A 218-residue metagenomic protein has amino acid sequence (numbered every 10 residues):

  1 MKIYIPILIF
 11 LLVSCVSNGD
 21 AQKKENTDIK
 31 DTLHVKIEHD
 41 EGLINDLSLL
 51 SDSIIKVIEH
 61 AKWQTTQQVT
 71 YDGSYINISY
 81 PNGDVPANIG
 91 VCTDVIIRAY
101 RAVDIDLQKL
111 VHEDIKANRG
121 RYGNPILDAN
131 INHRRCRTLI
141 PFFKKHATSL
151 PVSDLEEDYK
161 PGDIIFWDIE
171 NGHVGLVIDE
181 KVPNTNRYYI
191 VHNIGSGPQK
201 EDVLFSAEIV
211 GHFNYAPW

Functional and structural regions predicted by a protein language model:
Y4-V13: Sec-dependent N-terminal signal peptides
V16-G19: Bacterial signal peptide processing site
K23-C136, I140-F142: N-terminal capping segments
I58, K116-S196: ...with weaker cross-activation on analogous glycine-rich loops/strands in unrelated enzymes
T185-W218: Low-complexity, Gly/Ser/Thr/Pro-rich intrinsically disordered linker/tail segments
